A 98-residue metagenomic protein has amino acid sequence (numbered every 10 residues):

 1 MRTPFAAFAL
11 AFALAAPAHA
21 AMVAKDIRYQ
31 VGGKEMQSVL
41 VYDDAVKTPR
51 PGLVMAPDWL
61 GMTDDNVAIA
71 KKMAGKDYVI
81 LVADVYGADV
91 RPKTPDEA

Functional and structural regions predicted by a protein language model:
M1-F5: Positively charged n-region of N-terminal signal peptides that target proteins for export
A6-A15: Bacterial N-terminal signal peptides
A16-A20: Sec/Tat signal peptide C-region and signal peptidase I cleavage site
M22-A24: Short beta-strand-initiation
D26-A98: Serine-hydrolase catalytic machinery in alpha/beta-hydrolase-like enzymes
